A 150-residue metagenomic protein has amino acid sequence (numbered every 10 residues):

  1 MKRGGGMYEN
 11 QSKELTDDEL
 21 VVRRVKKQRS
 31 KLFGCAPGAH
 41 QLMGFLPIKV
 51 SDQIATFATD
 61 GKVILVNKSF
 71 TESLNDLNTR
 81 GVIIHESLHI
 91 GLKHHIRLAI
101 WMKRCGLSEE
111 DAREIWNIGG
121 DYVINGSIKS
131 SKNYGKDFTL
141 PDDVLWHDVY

Functional and structural regions predicted by a protein language model:
K2-G81, S87-Y150: Short, functionally important secondary-structure microenvironments
